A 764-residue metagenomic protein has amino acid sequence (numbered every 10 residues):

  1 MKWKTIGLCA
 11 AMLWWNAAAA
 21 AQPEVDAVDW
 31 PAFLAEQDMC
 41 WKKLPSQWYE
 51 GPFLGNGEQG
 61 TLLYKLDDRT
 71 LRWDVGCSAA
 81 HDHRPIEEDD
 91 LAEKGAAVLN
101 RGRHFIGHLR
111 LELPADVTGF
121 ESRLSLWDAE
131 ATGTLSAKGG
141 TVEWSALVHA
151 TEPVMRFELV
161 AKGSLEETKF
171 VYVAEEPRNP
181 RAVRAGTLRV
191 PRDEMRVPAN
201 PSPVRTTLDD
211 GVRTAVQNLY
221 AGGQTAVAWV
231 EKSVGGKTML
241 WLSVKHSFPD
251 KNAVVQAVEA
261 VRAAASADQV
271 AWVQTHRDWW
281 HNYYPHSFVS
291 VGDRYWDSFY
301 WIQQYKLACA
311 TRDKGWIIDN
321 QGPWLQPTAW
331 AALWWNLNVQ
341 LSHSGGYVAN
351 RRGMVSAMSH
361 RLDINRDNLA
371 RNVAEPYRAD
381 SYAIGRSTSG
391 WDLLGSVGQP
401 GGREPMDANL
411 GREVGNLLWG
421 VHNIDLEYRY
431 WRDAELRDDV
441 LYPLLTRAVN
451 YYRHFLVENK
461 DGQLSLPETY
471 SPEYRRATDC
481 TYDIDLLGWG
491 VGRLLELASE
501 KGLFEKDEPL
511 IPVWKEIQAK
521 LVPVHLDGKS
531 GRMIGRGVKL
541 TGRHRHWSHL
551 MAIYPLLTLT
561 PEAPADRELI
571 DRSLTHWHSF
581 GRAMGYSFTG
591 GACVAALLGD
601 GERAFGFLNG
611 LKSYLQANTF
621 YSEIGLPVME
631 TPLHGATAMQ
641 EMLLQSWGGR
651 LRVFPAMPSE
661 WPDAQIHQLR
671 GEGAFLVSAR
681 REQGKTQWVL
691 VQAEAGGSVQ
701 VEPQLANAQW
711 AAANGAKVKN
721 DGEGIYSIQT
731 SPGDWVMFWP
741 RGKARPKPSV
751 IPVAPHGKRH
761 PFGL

Functional and structural regions predicted by a protein language model:
A20-Y49, L54, E58-L333, R352-S356 (+4 more regions): Acidic/polar, glycine-enriched structural segments that form the non-catalytic walls/loops of the carbohydrate-binding
N100-D116, M629-S678, E682: Catalytic cores of secreted or luminal carbohydrate-active enzymes
A150-L159, A674-Q700: Carbohydrate-binding surface patches
E166-E176, L690-A706: Surface-exposed beta-strand/loop patches in extracellular or lumenal glycoproteins
R181-A185, V701-G715: Solvent-exposed beta-hairpin/edge-strand motifs
N320-W330, T388-R412, L466-C480, S613-G625: Acidic/His metal-coordination segments adjacent to aromatic residues that form catalytic metal sites in metalloenzymes
W335-R371, A379, A383, G402 (+5 more regions): Active-site core of glycosidic bond-cleaving carbohydrate-active enzymes
R447-E500: Acidic/histidine-rich catalytic neighborhood
